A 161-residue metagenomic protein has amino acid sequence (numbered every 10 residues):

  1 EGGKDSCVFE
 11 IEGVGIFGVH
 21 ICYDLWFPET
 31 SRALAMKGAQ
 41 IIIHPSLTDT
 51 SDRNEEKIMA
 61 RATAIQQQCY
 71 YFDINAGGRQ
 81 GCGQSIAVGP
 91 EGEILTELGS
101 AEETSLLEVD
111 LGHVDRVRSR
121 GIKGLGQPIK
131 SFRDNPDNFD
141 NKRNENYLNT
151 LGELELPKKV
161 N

Functional and structural regions predicted by a protein language model:
E1-Q40, T50-I58, A62: Active-site catalytic loop in hydrolytic enzyme cores
I16-G18, Q40-I42, C69-F72, S85-I86 (+1 more regions): Structural motif
Y23-D24, D49, G77, D110: Short beta->alpha junction loops/turns
D24, A39-S46, Q68, F72 (+1 more regions): Active-site beta-strand/loop signature of hydrolases that rely on acidic residues for catalysis
K37, Q66-Q67, A101: Structured helix-beta-strand junction loops
I42-E56, L111-R120: Repeat-unit-sized solenoid/scaffold elements
L47-G77: A contiguous binding-surface segment within folded domains or other stable secondary-structure elements
A76-N161: C-terminal beta-strand edge segments of enzyme domains
